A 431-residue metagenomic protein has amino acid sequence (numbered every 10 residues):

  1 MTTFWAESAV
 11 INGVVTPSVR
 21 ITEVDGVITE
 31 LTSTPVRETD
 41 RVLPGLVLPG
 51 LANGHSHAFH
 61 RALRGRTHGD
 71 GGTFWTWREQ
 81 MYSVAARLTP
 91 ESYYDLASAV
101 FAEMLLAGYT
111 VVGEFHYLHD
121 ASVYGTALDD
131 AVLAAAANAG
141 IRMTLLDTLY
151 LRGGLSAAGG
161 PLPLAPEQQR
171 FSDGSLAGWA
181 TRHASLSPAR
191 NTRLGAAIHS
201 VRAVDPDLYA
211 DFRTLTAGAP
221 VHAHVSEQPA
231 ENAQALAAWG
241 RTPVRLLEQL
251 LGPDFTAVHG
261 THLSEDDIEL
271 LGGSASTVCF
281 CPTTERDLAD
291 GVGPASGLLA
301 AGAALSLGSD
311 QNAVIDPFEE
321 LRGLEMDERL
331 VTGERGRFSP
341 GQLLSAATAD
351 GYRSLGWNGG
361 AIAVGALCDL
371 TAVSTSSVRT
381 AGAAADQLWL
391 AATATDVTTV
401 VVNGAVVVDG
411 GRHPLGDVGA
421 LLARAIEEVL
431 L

Functional and structural regions predicted by a protein language model:
M1-V19, V24, S345-L431: Active-site microenvironment of metallo-dependent hydrolases
T2-A9, S33-E79, E91, S98 (+1 more regions): Replace "His-x-His-based motif
A62-D95, A121-G125, R152-D173, P229-P253 (+2 more regions): Active-site gating loops and adjacent loop-to-helix segments of metal-dependent hydrolytic enzymes
G65-R142, G174-A189, A423-L431: Alpha-helical scaffold segments that flank or form the walls of functional sites
Y124-G260: Metal-coordinating catalytic core of metallo-dependent amide/deamination hydrolases
L215-P220, L251-D254, L270-C279, A300-L305 (+1 more regions): Glycine-enriched alpha-helix->loop->beta-strand junction motifs that scaffold or abut catalytic
P229-R241, D267-G272, A289-L298, A313-R329: Histidine/acidic-residue-rich catalytic or RNA/ligand-binding cores of hydrolases and nuclease-related proteins
L247-D254, S296-S377, A391, V401: His/Asp/Glu-enriched, well-ordered alpha-helical/loop segment that forms or immediately abuts the divalent-metal
